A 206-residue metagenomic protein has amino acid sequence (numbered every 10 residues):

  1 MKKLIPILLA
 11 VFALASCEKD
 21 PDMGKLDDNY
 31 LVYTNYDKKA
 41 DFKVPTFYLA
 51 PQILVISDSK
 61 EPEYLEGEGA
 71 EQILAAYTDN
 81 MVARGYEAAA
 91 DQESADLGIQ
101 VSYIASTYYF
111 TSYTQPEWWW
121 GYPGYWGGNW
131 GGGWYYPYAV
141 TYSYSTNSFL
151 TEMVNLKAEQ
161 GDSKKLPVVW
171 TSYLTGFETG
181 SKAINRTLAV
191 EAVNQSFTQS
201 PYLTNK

Functional and structural regions predicted by a protein language model:
M1-L4: Positively charged n-region of N-terminal signal peptides that target proteins for export
A13-S16: C-terminal motif of bacterial Sec signal peptides marking the signal peptidase cleavage site
E18-G24: Bacterial lipoprotein signal-peptidase II cleavage site
L26-K43: Post-signal peptide N-terminal segment of mature Sec-exported envelope proteins
P45, A95-L97, S145-L150, W170: Envelope-exposed proteins and targeting segments
L49-Y103: N-terminal segment of the mature soluble domain
V101-E159: Surface-exposed short loop/turn segments
Q160-S196: Short secondary-structure boundary motifs at beta->alpha junctions and helix caps
